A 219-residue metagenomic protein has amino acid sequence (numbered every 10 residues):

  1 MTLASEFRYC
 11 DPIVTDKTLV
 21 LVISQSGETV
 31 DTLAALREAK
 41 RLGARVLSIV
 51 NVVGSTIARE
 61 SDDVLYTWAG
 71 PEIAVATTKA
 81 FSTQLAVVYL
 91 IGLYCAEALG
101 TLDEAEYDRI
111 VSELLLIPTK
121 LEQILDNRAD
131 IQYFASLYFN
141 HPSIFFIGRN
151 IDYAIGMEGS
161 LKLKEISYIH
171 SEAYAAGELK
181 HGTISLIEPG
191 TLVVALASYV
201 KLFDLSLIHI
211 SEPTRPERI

Functional and structural regions predicted by a protein language model:
M1, V46-I49, L65-Y66, E172 (+1 more regions): Short hydrophobic alpha-helical runs that function as membrane-insertion/retention elements
M1-I23, H170-L186: Glycine-rich oxoanion-binding loops at beta->alpha junctions
C10-V14, A39, I49, T56-I57 (+3 more regions): Replace "in large, NTP-powered and nucleic-acid-processing enzymes" with "in large, NTP-powered factors and other
D16, L42, R59-S61, S167 (+1 more regions): Short, structured coil segments at secondary-structure junctions
V20-I23, L47, F145-I147, V194-L196: Structural motif
V20-V88, L93-E97, K201, S206-L207: Phosphate/diphosphate-binding loops
D63-L192, L202-F203: Active-site phosphate/pyrophosphate-binding segments
I208-I219: Single conserved hydrophobic/aromatic residue that forms the stacking wall/gate of nucleotide- or nucleobase-binding
